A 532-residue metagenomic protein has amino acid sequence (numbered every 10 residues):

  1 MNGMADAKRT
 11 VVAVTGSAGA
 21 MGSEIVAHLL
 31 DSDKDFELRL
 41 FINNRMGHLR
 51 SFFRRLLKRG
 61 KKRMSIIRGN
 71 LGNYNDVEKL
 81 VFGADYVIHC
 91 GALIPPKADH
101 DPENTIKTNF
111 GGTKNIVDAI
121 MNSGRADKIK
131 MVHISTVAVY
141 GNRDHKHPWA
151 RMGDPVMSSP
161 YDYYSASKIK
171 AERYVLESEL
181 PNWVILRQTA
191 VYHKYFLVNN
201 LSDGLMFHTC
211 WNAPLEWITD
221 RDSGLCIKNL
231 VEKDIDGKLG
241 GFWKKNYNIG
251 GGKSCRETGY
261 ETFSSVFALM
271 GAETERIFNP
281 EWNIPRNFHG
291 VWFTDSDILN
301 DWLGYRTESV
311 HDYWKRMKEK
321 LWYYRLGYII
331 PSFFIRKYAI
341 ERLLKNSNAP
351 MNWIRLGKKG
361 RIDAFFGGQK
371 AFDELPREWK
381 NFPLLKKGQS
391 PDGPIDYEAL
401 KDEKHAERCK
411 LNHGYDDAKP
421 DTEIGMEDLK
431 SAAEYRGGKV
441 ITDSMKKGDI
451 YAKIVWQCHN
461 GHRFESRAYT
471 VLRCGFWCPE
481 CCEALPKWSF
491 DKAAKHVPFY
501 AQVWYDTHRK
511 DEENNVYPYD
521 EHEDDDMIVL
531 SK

Functional and structural regions predicted by a protein language model:
R9-S32: N-terminal Rossmann NAD(P)H-binding glycine-rich loop of SDR-like oxidoreductase domains
K58-G111: NAD(P)H-binding glycine-rich loop region in Rossmannoid oxidoreductase-like domains and their noncatalytic homologs
G72, N104-N115, S158, D162 (+2 more regions): Glycine-rich NAD(P)-binding loop of the Rossmann-fold in SDR/ketoreductase-type enzymes
L93, K114-Y163, V184: Conserved Rossmann-fold NAD(P)-dependent oxidoreductase catalytic core, especially the SDR/UDP-sugar
E172-Y195, G241: Conserved beta-loop-beta element that borders a ligand/cofactor-binding pocket
T209-I235: Substrate-positioning beta->alpha
C226, L230-K404: Mid/C-terminal beta-alpha module of Rossmann-like enzyme folds, strongest in SDR-family dehydrogenases/epimerases
L384-K532: Functional cation/ligand-contacting sites centered on basic and imidazole/sulfhydryl donors
